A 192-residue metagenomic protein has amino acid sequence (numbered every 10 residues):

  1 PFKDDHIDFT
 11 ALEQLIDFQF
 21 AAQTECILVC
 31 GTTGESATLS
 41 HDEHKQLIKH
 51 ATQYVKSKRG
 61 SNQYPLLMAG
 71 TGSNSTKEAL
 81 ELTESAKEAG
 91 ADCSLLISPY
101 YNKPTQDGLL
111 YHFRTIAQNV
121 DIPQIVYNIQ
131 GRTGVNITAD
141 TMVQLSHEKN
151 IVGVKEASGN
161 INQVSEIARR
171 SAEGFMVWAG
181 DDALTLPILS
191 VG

Functional and structural regions predicted by a protein language model:
P1-N136: Active-site beta->alpha loop and helix N-cap motifs at the rims of alpha/beta catalytic domains
Q118-N119, Q130-G192: Catalytic alpha/beta core domains of metabolic enzymes, predominantly
